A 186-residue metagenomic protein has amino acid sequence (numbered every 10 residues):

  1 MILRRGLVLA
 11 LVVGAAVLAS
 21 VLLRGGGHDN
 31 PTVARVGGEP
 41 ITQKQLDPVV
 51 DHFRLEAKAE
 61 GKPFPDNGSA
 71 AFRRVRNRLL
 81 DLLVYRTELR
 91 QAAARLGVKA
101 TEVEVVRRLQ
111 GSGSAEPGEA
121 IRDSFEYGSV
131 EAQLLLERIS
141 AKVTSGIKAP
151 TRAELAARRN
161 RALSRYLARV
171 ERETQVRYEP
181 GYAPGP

Functional and structural regions predicted by a protein language model:
M1-R74, N160-P186: Short, low-structural-confidence N-terminal segments
R4-R5, R76, R86, R138 (+1 more regions): Basic side chains
V8, A115-E119, D123, P150 (+1 more regions): Proteins with a high burden of low-complexity, intrinsically disordered sequence enriched in S/T/G/P/A and R, requiring
L18-L22, A92, K142: Hydrophobic membrane-targeting alpha-helices
S20-V21, Q110, A132-E137: A ubiquitous, low-specificity "background" feature that marks scattered single residues across proteins without
G27-V130: N-terminal targeting/tethering segments
I121-F125, V130, E137-G181: Acidic/polar surface patches and capping/hinge elements
